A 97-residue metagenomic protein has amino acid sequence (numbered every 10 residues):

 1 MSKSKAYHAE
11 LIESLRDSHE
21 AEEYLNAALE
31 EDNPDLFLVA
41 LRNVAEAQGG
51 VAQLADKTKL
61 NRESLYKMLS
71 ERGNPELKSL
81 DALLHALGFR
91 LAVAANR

Functional and structural regions predicted by a protein language model:
M1-N43: N-terminal flexible/basic segments that precede or flank functional cores
E30, S70-G73: Alpha-solenoid HEAT/Armadillo repeat architecture
A47-K67: Short alpha-helical DNA-recognition segment
Q48, N74-L77: Residue at a beta-strand N-cap/secondary-structure junction
K59, N96-R97: Long, contiguous binding/interaction regions
L77-A94: DNA major-groove recognition helix of helix-turn-helix/homeodomain DNA-binding modules
